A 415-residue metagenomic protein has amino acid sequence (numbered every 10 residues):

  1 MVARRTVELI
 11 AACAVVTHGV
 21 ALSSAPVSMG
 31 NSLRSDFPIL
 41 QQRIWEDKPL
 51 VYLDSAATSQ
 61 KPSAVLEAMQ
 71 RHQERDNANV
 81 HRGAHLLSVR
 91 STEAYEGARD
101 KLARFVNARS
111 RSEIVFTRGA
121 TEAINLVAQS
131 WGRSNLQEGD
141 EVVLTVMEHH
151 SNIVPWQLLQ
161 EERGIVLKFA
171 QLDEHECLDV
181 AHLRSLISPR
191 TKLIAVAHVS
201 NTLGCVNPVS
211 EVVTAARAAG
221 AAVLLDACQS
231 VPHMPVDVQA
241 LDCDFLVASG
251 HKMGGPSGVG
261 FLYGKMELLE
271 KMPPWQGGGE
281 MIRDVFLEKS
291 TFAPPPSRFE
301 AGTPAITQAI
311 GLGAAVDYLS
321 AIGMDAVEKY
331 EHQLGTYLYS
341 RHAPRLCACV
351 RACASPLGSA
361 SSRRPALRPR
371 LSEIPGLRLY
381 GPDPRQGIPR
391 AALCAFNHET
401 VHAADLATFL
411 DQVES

Functional and structural regions predicted by a protein language model:
V2-A3, P26: Intrinsic-disorder-associated interaction segments
A3-A12: Sec-dependent signal peptide recognition, specifically the positively charged N-region followed immediately by
C13-V16, L22-C347, R351-S415: Pyridoxal 5′-phosphate
